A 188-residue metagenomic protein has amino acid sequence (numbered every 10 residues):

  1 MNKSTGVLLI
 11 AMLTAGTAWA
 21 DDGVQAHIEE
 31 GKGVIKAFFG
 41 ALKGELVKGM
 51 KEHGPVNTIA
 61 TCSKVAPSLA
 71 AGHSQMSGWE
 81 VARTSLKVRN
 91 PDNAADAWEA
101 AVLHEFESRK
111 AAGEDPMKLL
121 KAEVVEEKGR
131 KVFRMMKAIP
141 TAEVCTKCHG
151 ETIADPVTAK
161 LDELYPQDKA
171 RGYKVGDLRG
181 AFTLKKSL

Functional and structural regions predicted by a protein language model:
M1-V7: Bacterial N-terminal signal peptides that target proteins for export
V7-A15: Bacterial N-terminal signal peptides
G16-A20: Sec/Tat signal peptide C-region and signal peptidase I cleavage site
D21-A142, P156-L188: Extracytoplasmic c-type cytochrome modules immediately beyond a signal peptide or single-pass transmembrane anchor
A142-T152: The canonical Cys-X-X-Cys-His
